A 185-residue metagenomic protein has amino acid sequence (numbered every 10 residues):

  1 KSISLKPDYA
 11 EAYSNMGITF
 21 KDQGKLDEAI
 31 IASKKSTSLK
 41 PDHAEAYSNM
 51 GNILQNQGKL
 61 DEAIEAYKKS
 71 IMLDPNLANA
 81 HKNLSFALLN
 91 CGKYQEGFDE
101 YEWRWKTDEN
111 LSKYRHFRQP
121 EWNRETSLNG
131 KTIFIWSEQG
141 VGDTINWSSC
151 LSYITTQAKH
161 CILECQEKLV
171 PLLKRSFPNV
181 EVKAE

Functional and structural regions predicted by a protein language model:
K1-E185: Alpha-helical solenoid repeat scaffolds of the TPR/TPR-like class and their adjacent stem/linker regions that mediate
